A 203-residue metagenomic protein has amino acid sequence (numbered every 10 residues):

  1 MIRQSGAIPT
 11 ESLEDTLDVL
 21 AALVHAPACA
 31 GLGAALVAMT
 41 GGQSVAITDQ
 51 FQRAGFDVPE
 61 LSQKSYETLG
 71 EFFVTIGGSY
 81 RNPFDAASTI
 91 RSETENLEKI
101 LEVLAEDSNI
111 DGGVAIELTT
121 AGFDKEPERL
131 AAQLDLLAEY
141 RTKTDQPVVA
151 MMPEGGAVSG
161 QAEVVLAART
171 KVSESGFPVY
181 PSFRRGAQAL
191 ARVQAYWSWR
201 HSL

Functional and structural regions predicted by a protein language model:
M1-P59, E128, D135-L203: Peripheral docking tails and interdomain loops at the edges of cofactor- or intermediate-handling domains
A30-K125, R129: Short glycine-cluster motifs
